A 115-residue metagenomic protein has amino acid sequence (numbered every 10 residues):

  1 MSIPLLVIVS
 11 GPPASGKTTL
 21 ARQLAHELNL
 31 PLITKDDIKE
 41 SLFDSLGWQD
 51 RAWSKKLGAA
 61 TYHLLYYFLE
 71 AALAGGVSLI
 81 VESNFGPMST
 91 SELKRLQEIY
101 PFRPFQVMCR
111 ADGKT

Functional and structural regions predicted by a protein language model:
M1-P4, L73: Phosphate-binding P-loop
L6, L32, S78: Hydrophobic "anchor" residues on beta-strands that sit immediately upstream of conserved functional sites
V9: Hydrophobic anchor at the beta1->P-loop junction of P-loop NTPases
P12-P13: The conserved Walker
G16: Conserved glycine(s) of the Walker
T19-A74: Conserved substrate/cofactor phosphate-moiety recognition/catalytic segment in nucleotide-dependent phosphotransferases
K56-R103: Glycine-rich phosphate-binding loop used to anchor ATP phosphates in small-molecule kinases, encompassing both
I99-T115: Conserved phosphate-donor/acceptor-positioning beta-strand/loop module used by diverse small-molecule
